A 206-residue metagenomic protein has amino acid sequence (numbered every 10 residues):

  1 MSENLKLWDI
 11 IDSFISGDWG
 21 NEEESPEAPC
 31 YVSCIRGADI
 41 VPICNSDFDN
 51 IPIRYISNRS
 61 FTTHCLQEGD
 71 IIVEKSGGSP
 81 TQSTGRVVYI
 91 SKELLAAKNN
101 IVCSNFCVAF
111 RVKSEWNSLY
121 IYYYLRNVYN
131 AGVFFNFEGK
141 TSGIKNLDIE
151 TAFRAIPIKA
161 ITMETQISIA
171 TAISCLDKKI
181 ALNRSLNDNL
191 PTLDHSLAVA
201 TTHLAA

Functional and structural regions predicted by a protein language model:
M1-W19, K159, M163-A206: Non-catalytic DNA-recognition/assembly elements of restriction-modification systems
N4-E24, A38-E74, G78-T81, K92: Sequence-specific dsDNA recognition surfaces
P26-Y31: Membrane-cytosol interface segments
R36-G37, F61-R126: A short beta-sheet element
S57, V108-K113, R154-A160, S174 (+1 more regions): Short, well-ordered beta-strand elements within core beta-sheets of diverse protein domains
N100-F106, F134-A170: A short glycine-rich beta-alpha junction/loop motif
